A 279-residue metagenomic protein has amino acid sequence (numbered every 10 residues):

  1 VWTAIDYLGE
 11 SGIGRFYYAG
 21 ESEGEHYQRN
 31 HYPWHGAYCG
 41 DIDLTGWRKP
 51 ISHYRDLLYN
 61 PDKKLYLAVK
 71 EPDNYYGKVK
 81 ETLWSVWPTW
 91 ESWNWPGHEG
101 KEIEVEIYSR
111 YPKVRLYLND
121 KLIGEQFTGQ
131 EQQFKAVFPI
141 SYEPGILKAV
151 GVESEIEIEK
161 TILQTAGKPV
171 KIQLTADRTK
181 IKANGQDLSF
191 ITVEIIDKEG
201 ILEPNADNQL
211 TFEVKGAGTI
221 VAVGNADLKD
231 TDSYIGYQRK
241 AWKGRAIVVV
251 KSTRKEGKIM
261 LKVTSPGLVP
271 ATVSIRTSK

Functional and structural regions predicted by a protein language model:
V1-Q186, K198-L202: Substrate-binding clefts and catalytic carboxylate motifs of secreted carbohydrate-active enzymes
P112-K121, D207-V221: Extended low-complexity, serine/threonine- and proline-enriched intrinsically disordered segments
Q126, V170-L174, F212-K229: Short aromatic-acidic-glycine turn motif
Q126-E131, L228-Y234, Q238-K243: Short, acidic Ser/Thr/Gly-rich low-complexity loop/linker segments typical of extracellular and cell-surface proteins
A136-Y142, Y234-R254: Short, hydrophobic beta-strand segments
E143-L147, S189, K255-I259: Exposed beta-strand face motif in extracellular beta-rich ectodomains
E159-K168, L268-K279: Short beta-strand elements
